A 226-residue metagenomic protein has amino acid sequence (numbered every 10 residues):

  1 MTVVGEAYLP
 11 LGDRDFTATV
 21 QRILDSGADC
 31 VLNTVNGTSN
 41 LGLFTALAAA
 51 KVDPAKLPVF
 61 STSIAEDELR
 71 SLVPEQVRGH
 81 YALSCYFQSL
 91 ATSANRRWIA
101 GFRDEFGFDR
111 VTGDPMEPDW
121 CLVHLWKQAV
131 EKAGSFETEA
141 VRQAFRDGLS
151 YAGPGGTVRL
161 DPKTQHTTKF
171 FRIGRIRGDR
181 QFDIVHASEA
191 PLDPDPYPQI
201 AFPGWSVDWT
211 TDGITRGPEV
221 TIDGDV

Functional and structural regions predicted by a protein language model:
M1-V226: Extracytosolic ligand-binding ectodomains
